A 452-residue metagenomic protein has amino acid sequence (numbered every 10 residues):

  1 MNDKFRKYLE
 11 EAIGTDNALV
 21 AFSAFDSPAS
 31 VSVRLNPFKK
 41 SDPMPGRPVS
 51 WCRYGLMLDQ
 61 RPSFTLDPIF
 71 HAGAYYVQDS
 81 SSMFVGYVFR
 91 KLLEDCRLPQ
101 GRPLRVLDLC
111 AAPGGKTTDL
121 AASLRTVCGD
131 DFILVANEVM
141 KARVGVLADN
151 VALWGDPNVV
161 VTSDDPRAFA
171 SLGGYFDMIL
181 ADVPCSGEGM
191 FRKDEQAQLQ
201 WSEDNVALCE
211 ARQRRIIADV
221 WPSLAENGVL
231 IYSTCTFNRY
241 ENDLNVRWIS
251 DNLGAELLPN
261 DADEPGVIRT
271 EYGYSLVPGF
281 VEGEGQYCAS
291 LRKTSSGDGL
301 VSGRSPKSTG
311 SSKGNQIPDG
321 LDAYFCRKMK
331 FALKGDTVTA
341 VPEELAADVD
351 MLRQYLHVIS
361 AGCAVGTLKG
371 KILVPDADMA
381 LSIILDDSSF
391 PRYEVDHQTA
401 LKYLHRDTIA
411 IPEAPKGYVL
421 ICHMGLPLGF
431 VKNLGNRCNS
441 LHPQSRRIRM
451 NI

Functional and structural regions predicted by a protein language model:
M1-K40, E284-Y287, T294-I452: Polybasic, low-complexity RNA-engagement segments
A29-Y87: Conserved AdoMet
Q100-A112: Conserved class I S-adenosyl-L-methionine
P113-G129: Conserved SAM-binding loop of SAM-dependent methyltransferases across substrates and taxa, primarily the Class I
G129, L224-E226: Helix-to-beta-strand junctions that scaffold the AdoMet/dcAdoMet cofactor pocket in Class I SAM-dependent enzymes
V139-G174, A181: S-adenosyl-L-methionine
A142, G174-D219, C235-N242, D261: Mobile active-site "lid"/loop adjacent to the S-adenosyl-L-methionine
G228-T234: Conserved beta-strand signature within the Rossmann-like core of class I S-adenosyl-L-methionine
